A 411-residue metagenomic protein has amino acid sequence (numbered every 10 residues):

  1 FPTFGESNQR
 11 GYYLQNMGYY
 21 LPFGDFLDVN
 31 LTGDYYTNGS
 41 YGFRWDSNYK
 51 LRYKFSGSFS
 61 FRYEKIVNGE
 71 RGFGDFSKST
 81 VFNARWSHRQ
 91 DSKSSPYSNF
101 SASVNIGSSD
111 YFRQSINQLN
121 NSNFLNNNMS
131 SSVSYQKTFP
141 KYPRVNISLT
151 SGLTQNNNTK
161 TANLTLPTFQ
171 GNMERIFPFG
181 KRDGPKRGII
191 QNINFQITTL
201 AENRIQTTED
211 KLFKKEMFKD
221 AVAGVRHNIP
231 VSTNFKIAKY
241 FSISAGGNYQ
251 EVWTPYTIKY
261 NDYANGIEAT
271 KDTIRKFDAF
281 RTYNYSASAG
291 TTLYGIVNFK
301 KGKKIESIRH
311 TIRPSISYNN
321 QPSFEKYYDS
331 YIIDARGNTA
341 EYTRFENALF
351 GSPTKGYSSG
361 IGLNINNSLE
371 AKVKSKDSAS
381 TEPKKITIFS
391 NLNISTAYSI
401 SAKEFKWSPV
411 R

Functional and structural regions predicted by a protein language model:
F1-R411: Outer-membrane beta-barrel proteins and related beta-barrel translocases across Gram-negative bacteria
